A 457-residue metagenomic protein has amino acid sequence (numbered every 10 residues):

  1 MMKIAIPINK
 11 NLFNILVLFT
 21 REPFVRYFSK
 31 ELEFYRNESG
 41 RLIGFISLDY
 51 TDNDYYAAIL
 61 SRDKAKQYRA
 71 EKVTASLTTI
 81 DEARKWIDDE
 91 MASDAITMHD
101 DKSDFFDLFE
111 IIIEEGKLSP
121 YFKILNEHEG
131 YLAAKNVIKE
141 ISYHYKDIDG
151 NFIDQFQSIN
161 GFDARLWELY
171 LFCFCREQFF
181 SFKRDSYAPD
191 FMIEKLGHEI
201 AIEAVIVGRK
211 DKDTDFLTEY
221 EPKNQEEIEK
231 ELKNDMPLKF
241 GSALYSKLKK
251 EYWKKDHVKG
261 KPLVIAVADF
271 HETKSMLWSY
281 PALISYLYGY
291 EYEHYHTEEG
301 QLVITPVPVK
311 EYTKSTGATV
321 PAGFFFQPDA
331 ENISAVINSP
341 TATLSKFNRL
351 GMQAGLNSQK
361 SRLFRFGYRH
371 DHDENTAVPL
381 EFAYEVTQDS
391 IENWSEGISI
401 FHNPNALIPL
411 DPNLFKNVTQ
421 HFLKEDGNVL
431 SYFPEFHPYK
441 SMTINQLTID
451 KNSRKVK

Functional and structural regions predicted by a protein language model:
M1-Q157, R165, L169, G208-K457: Charged, structured surface patches that assemble and position nucleic-acid processing machinery
E38-S39, E194-L196: Short strand-coil-strand connectors
D163-L166, S186: Short amphipathic alpha-helical interaction segments
F172-E194: A short acidic/basic microdomain associated with nuclease active sites
C175, F191-I193, I200-G208: Conserved catalytic cores of phosphodiester-cleaving nucleases, focusing on short active-site segments
K183-R184, M192, A201-I202, V264-V267: A structural signal for short, well-ordered beta-strand segments and their strand-loop junctions that often border
A188, E199, G260-P262: Extracellular structured ligand-interaction cores
H198-A201, D256: Polyanion-binding and phosphate-handling cores
